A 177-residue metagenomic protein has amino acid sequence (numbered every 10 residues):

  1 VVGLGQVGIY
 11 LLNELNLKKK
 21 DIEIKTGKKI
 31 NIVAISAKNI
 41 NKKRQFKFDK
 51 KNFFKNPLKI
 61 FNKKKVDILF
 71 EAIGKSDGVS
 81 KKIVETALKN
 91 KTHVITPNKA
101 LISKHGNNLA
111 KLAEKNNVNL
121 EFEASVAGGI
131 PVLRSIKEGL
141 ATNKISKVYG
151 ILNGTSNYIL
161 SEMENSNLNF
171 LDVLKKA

Functional and structural regions predicted by a protein language model:
V1-T92: N-terminal glycine-/serine-/threonine-rich beta1-alpha1-beta2 phosphate-ribose binding loop of Rossmann-like
L4, A37-N39, N56-P57, A72-I73 (+6 more regions): Fold-independent oxyanion-binding glycine-rich loops and adjacent beta-strand/coil segments at enzyme active sites
I24-T26, P57-F61, V79, V94-P97 (+3 more regions): Glycine-rich loops and low-complexity Gly/Arg-rich segments that provide flexible linkers or classic glycine-based
G27, K42, K47-F48, K65-V66 (+9 more regions): Generic alpha-helix signal with a bias toward terminal, lower-confidence helices and secondary-structure junctions
D49-N52, L112-K115, E138-A141, S166: Short, hinge-like loop/turn segments at secondary-structure boundaries
K55-N62, K89, N107, K111-K115 (+1 more regions): Replace "anionic and nucleotidyl ligands
I73-N90, P97-E138: Rossmann-fold NAD(P)-binding glycine/threonine-rich loop
G106, N119-A177: Core active-site phosphate/anionic-ligand binding loop and the adjoining beta-turn-alpha structural block in enzyme
